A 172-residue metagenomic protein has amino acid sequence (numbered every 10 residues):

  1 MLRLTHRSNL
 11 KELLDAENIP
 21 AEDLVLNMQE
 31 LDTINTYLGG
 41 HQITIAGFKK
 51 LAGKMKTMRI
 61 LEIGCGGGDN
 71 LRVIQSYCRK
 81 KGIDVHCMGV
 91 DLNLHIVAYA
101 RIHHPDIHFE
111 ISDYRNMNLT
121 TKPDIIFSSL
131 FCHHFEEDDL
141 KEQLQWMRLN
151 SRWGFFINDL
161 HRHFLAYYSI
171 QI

Functional and structural regions predicted by a protein language model:
M1-Q29: N-terminal, positively charged/glycine-rich alpha-helical extensions of SAM-dependent methyltransferases
A21-A46, L51: Class I SAM-dependent methyltransferase Rossmann-like catalytic core, especially the SAM/SAH-binding loop
L61, G67-N116: Class I SAM-dependent methyltransferase SAM/SAH-binding core
F127: A conserved beta-strand element that flanks and buttresses the S-adenosyl-L-methionine
F131: Hydrophobic adenine-recognition pocket in adenosine-nucleotide-binding enzymes
F135-M147: A short, conserved alpha-helix within the catalytic core of class I
S151-H161: Conserved beta-strand signature within the Rossmann-like core of class I S-adenosyl-L-methionine
L160-I172: C-terminal alpha-helical "lid/dimerization" subdomain adjacent to the S-adenosyl-L-methionine
